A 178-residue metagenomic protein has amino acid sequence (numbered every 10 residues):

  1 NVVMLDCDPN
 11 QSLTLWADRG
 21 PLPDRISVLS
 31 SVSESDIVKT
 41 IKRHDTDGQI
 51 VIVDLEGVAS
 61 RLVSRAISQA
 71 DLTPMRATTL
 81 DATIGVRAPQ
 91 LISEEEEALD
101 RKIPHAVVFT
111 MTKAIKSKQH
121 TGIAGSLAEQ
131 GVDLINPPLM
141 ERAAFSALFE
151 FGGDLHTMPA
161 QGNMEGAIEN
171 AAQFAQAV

Functional and structural regions predicted by a protein language model:
N1-R61, F149-E150, L155-T157: P-loop/Walker-type NTP enzyme "switch/lid" segment
V2, V51, I103-H105, L134: Hydrophobic anchor at the start of a short beta-strand that flanks the dinucleotide cofactor-binding loop
M4, V53, M75, V107-F109: Structural beta-sheet core signal
A59-L80: Inter-motif core of Ras-like GTPase G domains
G85-K102, T110, A114: Conserved C-terminal guanine-recognition region of P-loop GTPase G domains, centered on the G4
M111-I115, I123-H156: Beta-strand-loop-alpha "switch" segments that mediate conformational coupling across diverse proteins
F149-A172: C-terminal boundary of histidine-terminating zinc-finger modules
